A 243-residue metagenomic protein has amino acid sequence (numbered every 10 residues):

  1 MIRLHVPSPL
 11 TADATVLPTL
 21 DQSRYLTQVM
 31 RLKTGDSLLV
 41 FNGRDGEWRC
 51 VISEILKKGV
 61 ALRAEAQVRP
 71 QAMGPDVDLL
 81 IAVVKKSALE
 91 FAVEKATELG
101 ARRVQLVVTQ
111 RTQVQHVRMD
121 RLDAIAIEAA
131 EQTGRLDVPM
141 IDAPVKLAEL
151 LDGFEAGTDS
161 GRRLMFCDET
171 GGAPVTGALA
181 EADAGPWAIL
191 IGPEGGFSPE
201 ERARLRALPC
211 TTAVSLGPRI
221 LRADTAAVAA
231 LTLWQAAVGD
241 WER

Functional and structural regions predicted by a protein language model:
M1-R69: N-terminal positively charged helical leader segments and presequences
R3, T15, S37, G59-A61 (+6 more regions): Structural motif
S8-P9, L20-D21, G43-R44, E65 (+4 more regions): Fold-independent oxyanion-binding glycine-rich loops and adjacent beta-strand/coil segments at enzyme active sites
Q67-M165: RNA substrate-binding interface of SAM-dependent RNA methyltransferases
G157-R204, C210-S215: Active-site/ligand-binding-proximal alpha/beta "capping" segment
P199-R243: Structured adenosyl-cofactor binding patch, chiefly the S-adenosyl-L-methionine
